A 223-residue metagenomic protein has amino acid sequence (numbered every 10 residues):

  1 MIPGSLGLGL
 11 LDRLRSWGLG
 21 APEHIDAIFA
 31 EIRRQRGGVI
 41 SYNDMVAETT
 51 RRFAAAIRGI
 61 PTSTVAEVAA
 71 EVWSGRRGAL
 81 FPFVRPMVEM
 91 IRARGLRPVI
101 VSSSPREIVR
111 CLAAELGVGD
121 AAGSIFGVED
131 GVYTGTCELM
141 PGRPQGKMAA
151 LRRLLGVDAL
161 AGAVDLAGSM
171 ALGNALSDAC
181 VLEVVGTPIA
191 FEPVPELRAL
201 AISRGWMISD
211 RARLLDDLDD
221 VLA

Functional and structural regions predicted by a protein language model:
M1-G9, L182: Asp-based phosphoryl-transfer active-site loop
I2, G37, A54-I57, R110 (+2 more regions): Amphipathic alpha-helical interaction elements
L6-M90, R97: A metal-dependent, Asp-based hydrolase signature
V68, S74-A223: C-terminal cap/substrate-recognition subdomain and adjoining C-terminal extension of metal-dependent phosphatase-like
